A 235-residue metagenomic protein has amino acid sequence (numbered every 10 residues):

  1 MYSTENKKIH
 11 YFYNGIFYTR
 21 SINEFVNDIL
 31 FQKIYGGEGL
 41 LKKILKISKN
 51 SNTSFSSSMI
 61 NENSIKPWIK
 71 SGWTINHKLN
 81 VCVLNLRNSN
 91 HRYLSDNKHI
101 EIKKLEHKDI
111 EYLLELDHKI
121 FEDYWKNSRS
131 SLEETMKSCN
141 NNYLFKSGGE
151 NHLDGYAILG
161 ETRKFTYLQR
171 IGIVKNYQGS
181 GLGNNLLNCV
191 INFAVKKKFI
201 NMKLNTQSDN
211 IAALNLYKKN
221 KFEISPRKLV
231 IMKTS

Functional and structural regions predicted by a protein language model:
M1-S48, A157-Q169: Conserved donor-binding loop and adjoining core beta-sheet/short helix segment in diverse acyl/aminoacyl transferases
S21-N23, S130-G149, D154-G172: A conserved beta-strand-loop-helix scaffold within acyl/acetyltransferase catalytic domains
K33-K98, I231-K233: Acyl-donor-binding surface of acyltransferase catalytic domains
G36-I47, I173, G179-K196, N215-K219: Conserved acetyl-CoA-binding loop-helix of GNAT-fold acetyltransferases
F55-S58, L168, M202-T206: Conserved hydrophobic beta-strand within the GNAT/NAT acetyltransferase core sheet that lines the active-site cleft
I60-H77, S180, N184, S208-P226: Conserved active-site alpha-helix within GNAT-family acetyltransferase domains
H99-L113: A short beta-loop-alpha structural element at the N-terminal edge of CoA-dependent acyl/N-acetyltransferase catalytic
E115-N127: Helix-loop element at the rim of GNAT/NAT acetyltransferase active sites that forms part of the acceptor-substrate
